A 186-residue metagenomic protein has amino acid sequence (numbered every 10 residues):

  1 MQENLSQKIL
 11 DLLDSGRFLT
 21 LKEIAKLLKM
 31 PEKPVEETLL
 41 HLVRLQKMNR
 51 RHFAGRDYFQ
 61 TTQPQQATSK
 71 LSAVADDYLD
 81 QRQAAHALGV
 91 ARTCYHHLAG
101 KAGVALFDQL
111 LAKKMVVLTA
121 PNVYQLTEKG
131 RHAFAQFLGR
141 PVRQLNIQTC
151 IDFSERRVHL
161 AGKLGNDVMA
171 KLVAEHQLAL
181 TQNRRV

Functional and structural regions predicted by a protein language model:
M1-Q63: Basic, Lys/Arg-rich alpha-helical nucleic-acid-recognition elements, primarily the DNA-binding modules of transcription
M1-S6, T20, R51-V74, P121-G139 (+1 more regions): Short, cationic-aromatic polyanion-contact patches
Q2, S6-Q7, L88-A91, G103: Short, leucine-enriched amphipathic alpha-helices that occur as contiguous helical runs
L12-G16, G100, A120, A174: Short helix-capping/hinge SLiMs at alpha-helix to coil transitions
R17-L28, R82-L98, Y124, Q144-E155 (+1 more regions): Short acidic, hydrophobic short linear motifs in intrinsically disordered regions
K29-V43, H96-K113, L118, V158-K171: Short amphipathic alpha-helical interaction segments
V43-H52, A112-P121, H176-T181: A short, conserved structural fragment
K129, Q136-V186: Long, low-complexity, charge-rich intrinsically disordered regions
